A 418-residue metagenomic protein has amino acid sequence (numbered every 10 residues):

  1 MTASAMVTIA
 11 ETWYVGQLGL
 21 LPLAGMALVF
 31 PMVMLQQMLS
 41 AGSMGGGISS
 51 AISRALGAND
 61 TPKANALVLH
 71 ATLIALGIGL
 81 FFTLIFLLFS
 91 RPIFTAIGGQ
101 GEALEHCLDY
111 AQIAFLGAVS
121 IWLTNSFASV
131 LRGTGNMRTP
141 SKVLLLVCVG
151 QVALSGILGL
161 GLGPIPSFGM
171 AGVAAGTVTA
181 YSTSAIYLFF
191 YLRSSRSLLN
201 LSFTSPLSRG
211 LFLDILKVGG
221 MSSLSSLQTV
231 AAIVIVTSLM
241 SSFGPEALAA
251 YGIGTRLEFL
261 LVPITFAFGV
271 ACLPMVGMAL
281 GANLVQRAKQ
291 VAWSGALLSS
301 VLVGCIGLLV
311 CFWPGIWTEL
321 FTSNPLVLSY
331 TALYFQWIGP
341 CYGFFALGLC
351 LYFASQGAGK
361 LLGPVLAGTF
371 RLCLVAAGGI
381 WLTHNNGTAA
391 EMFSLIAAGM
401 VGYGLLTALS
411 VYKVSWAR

Functional and structural regions predicted by a protein language model:
M1-E11, I113, T124, V147 (+5 more regions): Transmembrane helical elements of multi-pass membrane transporters/channels
M1-W13, Q17-L18, P31-S43, S50-A51 (+6 more regions): N-terminal transmembrane alpha-helices
A5-A24, F94-G101, I157-F168, L227-L260 (+2 more regions): Helix-terminus/linker motif at the lipid-water interface of multi-pass membrane proteins
V15-G16, S53, R132, G159 (+6 more regions): Helix-capping/transition residues at the boundaries of transmembrane alpha-helices and the short helical linkers
V15-M34, E102-H106, M170-A171, A175 (+6 more regions): Interfacial/gating helices of multi-pass transporter permease domains
G25-L84, I121-G135, T139-P140, A250-F312 (+1 more regions): Small-residue-rich hydrophobic transmembrane alpha-helices
G45, A114-R132, P140-C148, V173-L188 (+4 more regions): Short runs within selected transmembrane alpha-helices of multi-pass transporters and secretion channels
I52-V119, G150-A153, I157, I165-G220 (+2 more regions): Short alpha-helical transmembrane segments in multi-pass integral membrane proteins
